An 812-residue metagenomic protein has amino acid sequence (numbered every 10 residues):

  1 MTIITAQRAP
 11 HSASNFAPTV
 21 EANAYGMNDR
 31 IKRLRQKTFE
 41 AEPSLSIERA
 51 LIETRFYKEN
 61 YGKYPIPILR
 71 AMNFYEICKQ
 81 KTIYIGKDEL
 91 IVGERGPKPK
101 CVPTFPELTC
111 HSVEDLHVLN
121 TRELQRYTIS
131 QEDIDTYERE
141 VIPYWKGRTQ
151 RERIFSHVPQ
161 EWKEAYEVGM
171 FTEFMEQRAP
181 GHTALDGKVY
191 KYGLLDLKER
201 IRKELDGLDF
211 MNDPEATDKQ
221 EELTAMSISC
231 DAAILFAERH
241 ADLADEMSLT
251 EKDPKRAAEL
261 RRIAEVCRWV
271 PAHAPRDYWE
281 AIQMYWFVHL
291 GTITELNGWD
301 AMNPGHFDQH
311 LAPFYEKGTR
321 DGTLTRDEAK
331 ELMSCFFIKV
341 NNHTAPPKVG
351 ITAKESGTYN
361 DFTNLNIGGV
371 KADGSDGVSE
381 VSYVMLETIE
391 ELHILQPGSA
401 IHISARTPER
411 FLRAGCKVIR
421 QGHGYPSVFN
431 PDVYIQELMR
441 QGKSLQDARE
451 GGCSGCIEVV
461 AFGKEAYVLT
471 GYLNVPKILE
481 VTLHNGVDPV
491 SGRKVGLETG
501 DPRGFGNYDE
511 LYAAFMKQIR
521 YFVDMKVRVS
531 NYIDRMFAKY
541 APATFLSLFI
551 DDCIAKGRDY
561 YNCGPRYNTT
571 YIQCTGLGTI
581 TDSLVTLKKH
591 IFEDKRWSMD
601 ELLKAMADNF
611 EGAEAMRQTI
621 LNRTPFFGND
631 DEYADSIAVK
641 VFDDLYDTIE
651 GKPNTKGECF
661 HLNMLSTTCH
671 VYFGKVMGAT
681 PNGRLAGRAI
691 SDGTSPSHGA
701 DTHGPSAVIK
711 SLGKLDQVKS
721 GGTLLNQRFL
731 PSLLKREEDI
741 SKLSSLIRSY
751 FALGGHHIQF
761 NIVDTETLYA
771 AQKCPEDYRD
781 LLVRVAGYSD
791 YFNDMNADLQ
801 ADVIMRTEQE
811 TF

Functional and structural regions predicted by a protein language model:
T2-A225, K255, E259-R262, V266-T579 (+1 more regions): Conserved catalytic cores of very large enzyme subunits
T224-L235: Extended non-globular scaffold/tether segments
A233-A237, H306-F307: Helix-boundary capping/turn motifs
A244-L260: Short, Lys/Glu-rich amphipathic helical modules
